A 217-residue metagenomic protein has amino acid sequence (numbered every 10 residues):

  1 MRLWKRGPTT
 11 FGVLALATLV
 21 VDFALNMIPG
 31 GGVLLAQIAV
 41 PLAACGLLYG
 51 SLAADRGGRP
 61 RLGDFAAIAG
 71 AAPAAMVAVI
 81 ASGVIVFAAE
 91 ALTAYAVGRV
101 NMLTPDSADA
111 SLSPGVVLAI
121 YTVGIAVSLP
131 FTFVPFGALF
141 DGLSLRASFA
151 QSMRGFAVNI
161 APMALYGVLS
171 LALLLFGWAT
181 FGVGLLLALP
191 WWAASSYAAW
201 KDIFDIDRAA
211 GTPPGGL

Functional and structural regions predicted by a protein language model:
M1-L217: Hydrophobic alpha-helical membrane segments
